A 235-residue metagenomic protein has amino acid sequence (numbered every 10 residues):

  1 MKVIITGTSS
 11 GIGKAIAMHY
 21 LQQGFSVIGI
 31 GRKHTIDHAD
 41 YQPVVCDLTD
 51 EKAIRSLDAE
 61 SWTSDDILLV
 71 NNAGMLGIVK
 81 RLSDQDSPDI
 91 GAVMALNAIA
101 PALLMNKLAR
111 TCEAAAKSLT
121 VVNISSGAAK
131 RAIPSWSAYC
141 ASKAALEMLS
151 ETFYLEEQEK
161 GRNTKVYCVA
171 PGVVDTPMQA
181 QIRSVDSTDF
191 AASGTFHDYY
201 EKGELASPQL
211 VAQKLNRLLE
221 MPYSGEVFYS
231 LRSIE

Functional and structural regions predicted by a protein language model:
S9-G11, A17: N-terminal Rossmann NAD(P)H-binding glycine-rich loop of SDR-like oxidoreductase domains
H38-E51: Rossmann-fold cofactor-recognition segment
G74-G91, R110, S135: Conserved mid-core segment of classical short-chain dehydrogenase/reductases
Q85, A132-C140, T152: Active-site loop-to-helix junction immediately N-terminal to the catalytic Tyr of the SDR YXXXK motif in Rossmann-fold
M105, S142: Active-site helix of classical SDR
S126: Residue(s) in the substrate-gating loop at a strand-loop-helix junction that position the organic substrate next
C168, T176, D186-E235: C-terminal helical subdomain
